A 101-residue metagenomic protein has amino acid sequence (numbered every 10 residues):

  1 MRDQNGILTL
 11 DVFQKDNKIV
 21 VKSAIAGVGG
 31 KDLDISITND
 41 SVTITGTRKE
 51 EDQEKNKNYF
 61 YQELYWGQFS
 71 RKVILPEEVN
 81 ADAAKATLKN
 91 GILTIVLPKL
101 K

Functional and structural regions predicted by a protein language model:
M1-K101: Alpha-crystallin/small heat shock protein
